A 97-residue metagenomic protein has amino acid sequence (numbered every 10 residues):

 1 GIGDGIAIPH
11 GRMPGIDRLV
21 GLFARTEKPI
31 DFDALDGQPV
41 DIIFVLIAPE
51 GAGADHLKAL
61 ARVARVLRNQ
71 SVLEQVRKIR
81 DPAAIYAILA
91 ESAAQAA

Functional and structural regions predicted by a protein language model:
G1-A97: Cytosolic covalent-transfer regions centered on His/Cys nucleophiles that carry phosphoryl or persulfide groups
